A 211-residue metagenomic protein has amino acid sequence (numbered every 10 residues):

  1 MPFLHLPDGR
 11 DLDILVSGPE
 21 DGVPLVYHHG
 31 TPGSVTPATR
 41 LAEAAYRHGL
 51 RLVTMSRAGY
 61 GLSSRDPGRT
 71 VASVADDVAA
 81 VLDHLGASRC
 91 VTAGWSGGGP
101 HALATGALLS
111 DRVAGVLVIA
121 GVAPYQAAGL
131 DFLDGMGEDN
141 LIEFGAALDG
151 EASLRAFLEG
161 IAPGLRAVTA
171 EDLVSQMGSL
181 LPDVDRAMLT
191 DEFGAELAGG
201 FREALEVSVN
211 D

Functional and structural regions predicted by a protein language model:
M1-F3, L15, F193: An N-terminal hydrophobic leader/cap segment in hydrolases
R10-L62: Conserved HGGG/HGGXW glycine-rich cap/lid loop of the alpha/beta-hydrolase fold
P37-A38, S63-G68, G129: Conserved catalytic-core motifs of eukaryotic protein kinase domains, centered on the activation segment
E43, A80, A107-D111: Short, well-ordered alpha-helices that flank and scaffold nucleotide-derived cofactor binding pockets
R57-S73: Cap/lid segment of the alpha/beta-hydrolase catalytic domain
S73-V91: Conserved acidic catalytic loop of the alpha/beta-hydrolase fold
R89-F132: Conserved hydrolase catalytic core segment
M136-D211: Alpha/beta-hydrolase
